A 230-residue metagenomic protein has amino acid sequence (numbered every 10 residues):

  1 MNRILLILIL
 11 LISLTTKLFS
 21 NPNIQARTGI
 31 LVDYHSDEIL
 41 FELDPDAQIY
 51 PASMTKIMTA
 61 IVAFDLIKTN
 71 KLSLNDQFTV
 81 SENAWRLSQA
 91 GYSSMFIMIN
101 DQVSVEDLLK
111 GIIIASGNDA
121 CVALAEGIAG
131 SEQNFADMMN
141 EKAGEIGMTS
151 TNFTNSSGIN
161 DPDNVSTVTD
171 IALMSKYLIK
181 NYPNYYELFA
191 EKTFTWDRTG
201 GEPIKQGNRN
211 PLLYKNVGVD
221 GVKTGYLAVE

Functional and structural regions predicted by a protein language model:
I4-S13: Sec-dependent N-terminal signal peptides
F19-A172, K176-K180: Active-site-adjacent loops and short helices of periplasmic peptidoglycan-processing enzymes
M148-T149, N160-V165, T169-E230: Domain-terminus/edge residues, biased toward the C-terminal soluble/receptor-binding domains of extracytoplasmic
